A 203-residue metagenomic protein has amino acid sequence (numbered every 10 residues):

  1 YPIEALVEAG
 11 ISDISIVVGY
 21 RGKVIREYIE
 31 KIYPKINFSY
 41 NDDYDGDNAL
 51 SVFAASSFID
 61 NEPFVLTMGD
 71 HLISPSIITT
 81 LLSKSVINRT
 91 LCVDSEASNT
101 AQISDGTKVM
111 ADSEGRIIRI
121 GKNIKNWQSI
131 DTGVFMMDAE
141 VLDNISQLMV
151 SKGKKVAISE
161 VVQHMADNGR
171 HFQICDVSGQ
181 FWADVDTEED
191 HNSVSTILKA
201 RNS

Functional and structural regions predicted by a protein language model:
Y1-F64: Conserved N-terminal catalytic core of the sugar/cofactor nucleotidyltransferase
V18, M68, V93-D94: Short beta-strand/turn micro-motifs composed of small residues that flank or help shape donor/cofactor-binding pockets
V24-E27, N48, S76, N144 (+2 more regions): Phosphate- and divalent-cation-binding pockets in alpha/beta enzyme and binding domains that engage nucleotide-derived
I25, A55, D70, V109 (+1 more regions): Residue-level signal for inorganic ion chemistry
K35-N37, R116, H171-Q173: Conserved beta-strand segments of alpha/beta enzyme cores
E62-L72: Short beta-strand-to-loop acidic/aromatic patch adjacent to the donor-nucleotide binding site
S74-K152: Conserved core of the sugar-phosphate nucleotidyltransferase
Q128-S203: Conserved alpha/beta core of the MobA/IspD/sugar-nucleotide pyrophosphorylase nucleotidyltransferase superfamily
